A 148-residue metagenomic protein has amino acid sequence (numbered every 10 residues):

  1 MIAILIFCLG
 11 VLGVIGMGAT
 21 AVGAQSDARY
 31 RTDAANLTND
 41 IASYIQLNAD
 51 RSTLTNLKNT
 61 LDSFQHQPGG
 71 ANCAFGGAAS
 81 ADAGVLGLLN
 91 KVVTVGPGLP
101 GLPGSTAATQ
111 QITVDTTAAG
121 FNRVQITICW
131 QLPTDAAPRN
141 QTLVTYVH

Functional and structural regions predicted by a protein language model:
M1-G18: N-terminal single-pass transmembrane signal-anchor helix
I2, G23-H148: Flexible, low-complexity segments enriched in proline/glycine/serine and punctuated by aromatic residues
